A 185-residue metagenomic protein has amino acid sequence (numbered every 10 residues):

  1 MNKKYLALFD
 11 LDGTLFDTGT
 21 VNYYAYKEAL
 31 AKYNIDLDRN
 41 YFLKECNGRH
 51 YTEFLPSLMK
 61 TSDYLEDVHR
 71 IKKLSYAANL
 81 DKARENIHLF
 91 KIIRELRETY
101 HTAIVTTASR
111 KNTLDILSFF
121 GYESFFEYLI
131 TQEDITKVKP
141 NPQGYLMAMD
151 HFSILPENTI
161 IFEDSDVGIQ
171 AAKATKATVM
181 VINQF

Functional and structural regions predicted by a protein language model:
M1-K3, E98-Y100, F152-N158: Glycine-rich phosphate-binding loop signature in dinucleotide/nucleotide-binding domains
M1-K44, A174-T175: Active-site neighborhood of HAD-like aspartate-dependent phosphohydrolases
K3, A78-I104, R110, P142: Short, acidic loop-to-helix structural element flanking the phosphoryl-transfer center in phosphate-processing enzymes
L15, T102, K137, I161-F162: Conserved SAM-binding loop
K27-L30, R49-D63, I116, A148-M149: Helix-loop "lid/cap" segments that line or gate small-molecule binding pockets
P56-R94: Metal-dependent phosphoesterase signature
F90, R94, S165-G168, V179 (+1 more regions): Short glycine/proline-centered loop/turn elements that form peptide/ligand docking sites
S109-I160, D166-A174: Substrate-recognition "cap/lid" segment bordering the active-site pocket of phosphatases
